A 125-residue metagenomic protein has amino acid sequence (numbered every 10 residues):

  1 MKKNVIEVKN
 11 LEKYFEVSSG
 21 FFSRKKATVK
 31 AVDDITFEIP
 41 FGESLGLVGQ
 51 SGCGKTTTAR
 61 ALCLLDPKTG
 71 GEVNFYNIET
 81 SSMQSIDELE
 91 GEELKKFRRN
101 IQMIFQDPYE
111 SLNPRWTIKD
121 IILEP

Functional and structural regions predicted by a protein language model:
M1-P125: ABC transporter nucleotide-binding domains
